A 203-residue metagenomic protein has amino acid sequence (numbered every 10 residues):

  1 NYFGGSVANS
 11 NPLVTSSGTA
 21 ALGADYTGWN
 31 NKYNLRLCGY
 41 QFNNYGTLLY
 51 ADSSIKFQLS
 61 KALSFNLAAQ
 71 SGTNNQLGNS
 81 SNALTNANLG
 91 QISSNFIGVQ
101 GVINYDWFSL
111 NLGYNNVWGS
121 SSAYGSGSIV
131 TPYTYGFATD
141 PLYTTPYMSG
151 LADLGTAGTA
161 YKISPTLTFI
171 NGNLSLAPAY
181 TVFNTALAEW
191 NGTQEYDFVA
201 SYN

Functional and structural regions predicted by a protein language model:
N1-S6: Outer-membrane beta-barrel channel domains
V7-P12, P146-M148: A short acidic, glycine-rich active-site loop that binds or catalyzes chemistry on phosphate/adenosine moieties
P12-V14, D153-L154: Short Gly/Pro-enriched turn/cap motifs at secondary-structure boundaries
L13-T19, Y26: Solenoidal tandem-repeat scaffolds enriched in leucines and small polar residues
L22-A24, L37: Functional cores that coordinate and move charged inorganic groups
D25-T27, V102: Well-ordered beta-strand positions
N30-R36: Short, surface-exposed connector motifs at secondary-structure boundaries
G39-N203: Outer-membrane beta-barrel pore domains
